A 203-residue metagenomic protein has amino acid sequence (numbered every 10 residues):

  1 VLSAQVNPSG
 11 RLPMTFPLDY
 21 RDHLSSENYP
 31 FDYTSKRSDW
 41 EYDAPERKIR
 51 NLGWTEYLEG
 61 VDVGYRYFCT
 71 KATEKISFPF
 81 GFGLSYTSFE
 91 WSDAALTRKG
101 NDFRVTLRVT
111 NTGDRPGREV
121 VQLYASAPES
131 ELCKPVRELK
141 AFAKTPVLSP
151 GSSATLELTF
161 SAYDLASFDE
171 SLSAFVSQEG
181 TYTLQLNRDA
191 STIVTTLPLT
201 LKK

Functional and structural regions predicted by a protein language model:
V1-R118, Y124, E179-N187, K203: Secreted, periplasmic, or luminal enzymes acting at the cell surface/secretory milieu
Y20-S26, F142-T145, L158-F160, S191-P198: Low-complexity, flexible helical/coil segments
D102-R104, S153-E157, V194-T196: Intrinsic-disorder/low-complexity, polar/charged segments enriched in Ser/Thr/Lys/Arg/Asp/Glu/Gln
P116-L123, P135, F168-E170, T195: Short, hydrophobic/aromatic beta-strand segments
Y124-S126, A174: Short, solvent-exposed amphipathic alpha-helical segments in soluble enzyme and RNA/protein-processing domains
S126-E131, D189: Change "in extracellular beta-sheet-rich domains … of secreted and cell-surface proteins" to "in beta-sheet-rich domains
E131-L172: Intrinsically disordered, low-complexity Pro/Gly/Ser/Thr-rich segments with frequent PxxP/GP/PP motifs and embedded
S161-K203: Terminal connector regions
